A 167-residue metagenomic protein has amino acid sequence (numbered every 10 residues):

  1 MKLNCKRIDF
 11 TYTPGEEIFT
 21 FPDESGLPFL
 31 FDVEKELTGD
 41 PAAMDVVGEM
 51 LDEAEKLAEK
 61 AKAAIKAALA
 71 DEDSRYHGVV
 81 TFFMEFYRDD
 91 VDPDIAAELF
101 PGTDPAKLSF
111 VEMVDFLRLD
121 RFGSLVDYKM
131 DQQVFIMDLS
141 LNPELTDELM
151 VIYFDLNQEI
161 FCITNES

Functional and structural regions predicted by a protein language model:
M1-F19, V111-S167: Acidic, proline/glycine-rich low-complexity IDRs
M1-G102: Long, contiguous N-terminal structural blocks used for assembly/anchoring
V80-M130: Compact soluble domain cores
